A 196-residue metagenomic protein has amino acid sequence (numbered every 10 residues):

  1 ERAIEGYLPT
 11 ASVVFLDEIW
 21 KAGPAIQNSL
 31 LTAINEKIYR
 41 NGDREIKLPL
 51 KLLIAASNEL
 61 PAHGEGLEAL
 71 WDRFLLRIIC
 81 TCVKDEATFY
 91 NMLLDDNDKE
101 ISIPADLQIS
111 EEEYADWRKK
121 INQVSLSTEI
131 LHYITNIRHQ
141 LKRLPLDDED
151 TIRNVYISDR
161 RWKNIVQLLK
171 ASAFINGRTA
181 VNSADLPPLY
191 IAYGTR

Functional and structural regions predicted by a protein language model:
E1-I4, V13-Q108, W117-R118, K170: Canonical AAA+ ATPase core
I19, H63, Q123, S127 (+1 more regions): Alpha-helix initiation/capping motif
D72, H132, N136-H139, N164-Q167: Generic structural signal for well-ordered, non-membrane alpha-helices
K84-D85, H132, D159-N164: P-loop NTPase catalytic core
N91-L146: Histone-fold modules and their flanking histone-like tails across chromatin and transcription assemblies
S125, Q140-R196: C-terminal helical "lid" subdomain and adjoining coupling/linker elements of P-loop NTPases
